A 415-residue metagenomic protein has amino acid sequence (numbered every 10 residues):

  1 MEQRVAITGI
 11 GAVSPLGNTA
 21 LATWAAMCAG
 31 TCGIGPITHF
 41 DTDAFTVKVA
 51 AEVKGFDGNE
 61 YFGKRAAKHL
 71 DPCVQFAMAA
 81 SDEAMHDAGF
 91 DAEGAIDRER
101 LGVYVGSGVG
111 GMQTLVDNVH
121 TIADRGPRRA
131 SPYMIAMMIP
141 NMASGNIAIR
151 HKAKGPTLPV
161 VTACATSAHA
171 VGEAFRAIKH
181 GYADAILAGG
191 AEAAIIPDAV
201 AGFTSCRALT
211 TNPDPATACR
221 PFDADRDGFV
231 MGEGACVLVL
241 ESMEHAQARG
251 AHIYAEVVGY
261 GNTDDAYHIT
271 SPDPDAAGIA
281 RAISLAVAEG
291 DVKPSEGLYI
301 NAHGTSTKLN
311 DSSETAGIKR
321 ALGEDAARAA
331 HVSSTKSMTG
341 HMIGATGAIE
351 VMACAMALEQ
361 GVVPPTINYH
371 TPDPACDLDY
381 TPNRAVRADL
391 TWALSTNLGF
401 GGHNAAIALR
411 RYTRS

Functional and structural regions predicted by a protein language model:
M1-A66, E244-E256, M352-T366, R410-S415: ACP-dependent fatty acid/polyketide chain-elongation machinery
R4-T8, T31-G35, D214-G290, L298-Y299 (+1 more regions): Condensing-enzyme catalytic core mediating Claisen C-C bond formation in acyl metabolism
I7, A20-T23, C28-A163, A191-V200 (+1 more regions): Conserved beta-ketoacyl condensing-enzyme motif
G9, M27, S81, V103 (+11 more regions): Conserved small-residue
A77-F90, P140-S144, A148-E192, V230-A251 (+2 more regions): Active-site-proximal alpha-helical scaffold in enzymes
A84-D97, A246-I253, I283-Y299, A321-A326: Phosphate/pyrophosphate-binding loops at sites that engage ATP/ADP/AMP, CoA/4′-phosphopantetheine, polyphosphate
D124-S131, H169-G172, R176, E192-A248 (+4 more regions): Glycine-/small-residue-rich "gating" segment that lines the acyl/pantetheine channel and substrate pocket
Y182-D227, Y260-P274, G304-D311, R328-D379: Acyl-CoA/ACP chain-elongation machinery
